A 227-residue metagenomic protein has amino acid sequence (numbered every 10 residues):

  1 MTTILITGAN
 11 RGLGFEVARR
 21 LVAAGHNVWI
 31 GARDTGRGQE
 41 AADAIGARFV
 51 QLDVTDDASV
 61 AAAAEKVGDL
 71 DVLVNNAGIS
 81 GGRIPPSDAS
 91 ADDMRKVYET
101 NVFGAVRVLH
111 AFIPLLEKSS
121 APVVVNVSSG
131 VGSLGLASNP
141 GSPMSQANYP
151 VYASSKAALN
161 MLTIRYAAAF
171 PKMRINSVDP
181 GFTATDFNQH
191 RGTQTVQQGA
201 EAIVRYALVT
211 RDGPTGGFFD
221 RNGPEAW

Functional and structural regions predicted by a protein language model:
T2-W29: Canonical Rossmann dinucleotide-binding motif of NAD(H)/NADP(H)-dependent dehydrogenases/reductases, specifically
I6-T7, N75-N76, P122-S129, R174-D179: Structural signature of the Rossmann-like NAD(P)-dependent dehydrogenase/reductase core
A24-E40: Conserved glycine-rich Rossmann-like NAD(P)H-binding loop of the short-chain dehydrogenase/reductase
T35, V50-A62, A91: The beta1-alpha1 cofactor-binding region of Rossmann-like NAD(H)/NADP(H)-dependent oxidoreductases
V74, V108-F112, L116, L162-T163: Hydrophobic positions on the long internal alpha-helix of Rossmann-like NAD(P)-dependent oxidoreductase domains
I79, R83, S87-Y98, E117-A168: Catalytic loop of short-chain dehydrogenase/reductase
A157-N160, A168, K172-M173, S177-P180 (+2 more regions): C-terminal helical subdomain
